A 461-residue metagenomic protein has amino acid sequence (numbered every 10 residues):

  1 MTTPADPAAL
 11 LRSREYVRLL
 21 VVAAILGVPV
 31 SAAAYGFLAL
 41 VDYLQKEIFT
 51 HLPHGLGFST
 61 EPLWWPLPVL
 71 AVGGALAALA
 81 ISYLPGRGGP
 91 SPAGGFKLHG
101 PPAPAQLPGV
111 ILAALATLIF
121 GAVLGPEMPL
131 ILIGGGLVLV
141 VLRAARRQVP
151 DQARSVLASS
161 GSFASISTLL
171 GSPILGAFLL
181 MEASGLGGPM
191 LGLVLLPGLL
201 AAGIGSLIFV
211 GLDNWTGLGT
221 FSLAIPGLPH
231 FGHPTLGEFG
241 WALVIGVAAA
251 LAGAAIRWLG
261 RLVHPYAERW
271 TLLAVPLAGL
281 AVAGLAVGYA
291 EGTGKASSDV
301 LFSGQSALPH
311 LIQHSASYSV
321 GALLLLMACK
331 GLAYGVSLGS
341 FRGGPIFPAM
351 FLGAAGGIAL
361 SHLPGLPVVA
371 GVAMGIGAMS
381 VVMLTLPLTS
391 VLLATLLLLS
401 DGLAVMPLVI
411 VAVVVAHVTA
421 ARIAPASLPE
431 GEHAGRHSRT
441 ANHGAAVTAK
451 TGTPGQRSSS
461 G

Functional and structural regions predicted by a protein language model:
M1-G461: Alpha-helical transmembrane segments and immediately membrane-proximal extracytoplasmic
